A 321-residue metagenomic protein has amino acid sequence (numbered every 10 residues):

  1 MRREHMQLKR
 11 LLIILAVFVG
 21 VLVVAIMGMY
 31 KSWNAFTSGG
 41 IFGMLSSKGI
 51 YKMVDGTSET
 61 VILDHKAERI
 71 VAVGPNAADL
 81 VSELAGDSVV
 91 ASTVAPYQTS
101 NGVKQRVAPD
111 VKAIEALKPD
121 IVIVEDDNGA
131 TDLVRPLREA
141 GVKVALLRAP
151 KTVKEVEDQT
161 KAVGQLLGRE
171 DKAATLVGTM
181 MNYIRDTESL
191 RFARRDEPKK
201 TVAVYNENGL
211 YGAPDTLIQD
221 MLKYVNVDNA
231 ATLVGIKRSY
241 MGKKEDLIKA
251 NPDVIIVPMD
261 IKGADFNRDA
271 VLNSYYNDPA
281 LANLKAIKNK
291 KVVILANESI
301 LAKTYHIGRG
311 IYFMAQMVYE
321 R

Functional and structural regions predicted by a protein language model:
R2-P75, A116, E170-A203, Q316-R321: Bacterial Sec-exported substrate-binding components of ABC uptake systems
A35-S38, S47, K154-L167, A174 (+3 more regions): Structured C-terminal subdomain patch of bacterial secreted/periplasmic proteins
V54-S58, G102-K112, N128, G235-K244: Short helix-initiation/N-cap motifs at beta->coil->alpha
V61-L63, A78-E83, Q98-S100, L210-P214 (+2 more regions): Short, solvent-exposed loop/turn elements at domain surfaces
R69-L117, I121-N128, V227-A230, D278: A short, structured surface patch at a secondary-structure boundary
T93-G102, Y211-S239: Alpha-helical, coiled-coil/dimerization segments enriched in small aliphatic residues
D110-D127, V142, K243-P258: Proline-aspartate-enriched helix->loop->beta-strand connector
D132, R148-A162, E197, T201-M221: Extracytoplasmic ligand-binding site segments that recognize negatively charged/polar headgroups
